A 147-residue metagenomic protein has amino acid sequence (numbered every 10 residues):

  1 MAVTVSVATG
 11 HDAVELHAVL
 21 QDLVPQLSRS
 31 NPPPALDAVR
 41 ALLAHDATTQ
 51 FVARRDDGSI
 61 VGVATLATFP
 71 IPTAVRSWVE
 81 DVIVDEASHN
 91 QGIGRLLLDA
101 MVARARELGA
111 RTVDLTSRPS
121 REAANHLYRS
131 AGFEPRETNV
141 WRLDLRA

Functional and structural regions predicted by a protein language model:
V3, V7-A74, E80, L98-A100 (+3 more regions): Acetyl-CoA-dependent GNAT
V84, N90-A103, H126, S130: Conserved acetyl-CoA-binding loop-helix of GNAT-fold acetyltransferases
D85, R118, R146: Residue-level recognition of the GNAT/N-acetyltransferase active site
R95, P119-E137, L143: Conserved active-site alpha-helix within GNAT-family acetyltransferase domains
A105-S117: Conserved GNAT acetyl-CoA-binding A-motif
